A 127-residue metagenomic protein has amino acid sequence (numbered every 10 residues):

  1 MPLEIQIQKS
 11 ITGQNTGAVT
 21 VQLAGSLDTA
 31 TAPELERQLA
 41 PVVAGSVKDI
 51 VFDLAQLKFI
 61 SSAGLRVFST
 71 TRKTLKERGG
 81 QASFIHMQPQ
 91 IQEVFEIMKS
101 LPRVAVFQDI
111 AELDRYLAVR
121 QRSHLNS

Functional and structural regions predicted by a protein language model:
P2-R37: STAS-typified acidic loop motif
I11, F68, T74, R122-H124: Small/flexible residues
T12-Q14, E112-R115: A short acidic, often aromatic-flanked loop/helix-cap motif at beta-alpha or helix-coil junctions that lines enzyme
T16-A18, I50, L54, S127: Short linear motifs in intrinsically disordered/low-complexity regions
S26-V104: Amphipathic alpha-helical interaction surfaces in cytosolic regulatory modules
A105-E112: Short acidic-hydrophobic, aromatic-tinged amphipathic segments that line or gate anion-handling sites
D114-S127: Acidic/histidine-enriched, glycine/proline-rich intrinsically disordered or flexible terminal extensions
